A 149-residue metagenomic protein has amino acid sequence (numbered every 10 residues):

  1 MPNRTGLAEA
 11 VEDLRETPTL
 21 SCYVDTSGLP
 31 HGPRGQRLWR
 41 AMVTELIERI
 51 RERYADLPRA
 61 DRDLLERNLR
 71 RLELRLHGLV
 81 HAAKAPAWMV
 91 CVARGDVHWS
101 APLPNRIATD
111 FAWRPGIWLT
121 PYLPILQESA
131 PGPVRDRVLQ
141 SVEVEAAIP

Functional and structural regions predicted by a protein language model:
M1-R135: Non-catalytic, solvent-exposed interaction/assembly segments
P124, G132-P133, R137-P149: Active-site-facing alpha/beta catalytic cores
